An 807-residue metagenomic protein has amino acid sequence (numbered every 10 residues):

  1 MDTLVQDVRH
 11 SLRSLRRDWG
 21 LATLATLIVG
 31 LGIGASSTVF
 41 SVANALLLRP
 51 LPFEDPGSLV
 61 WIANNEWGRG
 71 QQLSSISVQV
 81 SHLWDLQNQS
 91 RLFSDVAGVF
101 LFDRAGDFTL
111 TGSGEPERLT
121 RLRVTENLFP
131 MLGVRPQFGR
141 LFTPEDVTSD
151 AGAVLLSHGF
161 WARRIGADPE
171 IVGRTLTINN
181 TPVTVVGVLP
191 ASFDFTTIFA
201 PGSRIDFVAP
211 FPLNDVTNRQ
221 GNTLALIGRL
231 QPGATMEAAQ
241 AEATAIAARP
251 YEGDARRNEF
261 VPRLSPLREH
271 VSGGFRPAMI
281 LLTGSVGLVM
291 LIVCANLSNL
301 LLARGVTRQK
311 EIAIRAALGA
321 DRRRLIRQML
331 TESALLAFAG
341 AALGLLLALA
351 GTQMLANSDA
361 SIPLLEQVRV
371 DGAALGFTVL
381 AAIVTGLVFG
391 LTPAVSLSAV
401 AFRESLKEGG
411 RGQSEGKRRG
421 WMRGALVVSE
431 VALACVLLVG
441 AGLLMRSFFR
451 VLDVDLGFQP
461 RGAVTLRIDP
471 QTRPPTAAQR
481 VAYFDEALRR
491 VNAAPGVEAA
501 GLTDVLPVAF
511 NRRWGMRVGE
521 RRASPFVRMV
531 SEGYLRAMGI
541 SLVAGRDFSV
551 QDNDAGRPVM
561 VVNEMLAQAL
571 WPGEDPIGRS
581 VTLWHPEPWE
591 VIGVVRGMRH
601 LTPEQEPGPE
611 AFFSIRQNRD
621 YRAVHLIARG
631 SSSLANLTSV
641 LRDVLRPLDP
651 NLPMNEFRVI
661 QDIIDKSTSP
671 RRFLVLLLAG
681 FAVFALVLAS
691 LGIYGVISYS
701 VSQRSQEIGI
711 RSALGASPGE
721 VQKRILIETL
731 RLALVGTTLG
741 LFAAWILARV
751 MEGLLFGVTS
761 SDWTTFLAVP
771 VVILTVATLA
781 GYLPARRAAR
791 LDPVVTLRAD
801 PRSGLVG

Functional and structural regions predicted by a protein language model:
M1-A22, L267-S272, L300-R327, T331 (+3 more regions): Alpha-helical transmembrane segments of integral membrane proteins
H10, A22-L24, G34-V271, Q353-E366 (+4 more regions): Nucleotide-cofactor and metal-assisted catalytic machinery
D18-L46, P50, I292-A295, A341 (+4 more regions): Short, strongly hydrophobic transmembrane alpha-helices
S37, G139, S157, G187 (+10 more regions): Conserved G/P- and acidic residue-centered "switch" motifs that form tight phosphate/ATP-binding loops in soluble
V42, S298, A334-S405, L443-R446 (+1 more regions): Small-residue-rich transmembrane alpha-helices
S272-V289, A373-F377, T668-A685, I727 (+1 more regions): N-terminal membrane-entry
V293-A337, L691-A733, T737, V750 (+1 more regions): Interfacial "coupling" helices/loops that link adjacent transmembrane helices in transporter permeases
E604, V640, V644, P650-L741 (+2 more regions): C-terminal transmembrane helical bundles of large multi-pass transporters and their helix-start/helix-kink determinants
